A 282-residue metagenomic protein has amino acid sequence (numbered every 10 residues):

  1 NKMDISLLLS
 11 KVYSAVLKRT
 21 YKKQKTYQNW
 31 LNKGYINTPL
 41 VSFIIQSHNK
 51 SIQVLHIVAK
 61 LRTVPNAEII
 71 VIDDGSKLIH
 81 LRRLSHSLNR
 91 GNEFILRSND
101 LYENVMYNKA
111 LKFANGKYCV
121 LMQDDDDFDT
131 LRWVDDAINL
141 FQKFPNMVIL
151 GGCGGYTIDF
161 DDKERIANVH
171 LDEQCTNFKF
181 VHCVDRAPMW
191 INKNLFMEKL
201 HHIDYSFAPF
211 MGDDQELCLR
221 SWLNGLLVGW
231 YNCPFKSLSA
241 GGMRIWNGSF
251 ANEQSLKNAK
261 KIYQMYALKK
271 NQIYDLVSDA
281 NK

Functional and structural regions predicted by a protein language model:
M3-A59: N-proximal low-complexity "stem/linker" segments adjacent to membrane-targeting elements
A59-A67: Short, acidic, metal-binding catalytic loop of nucleotide-sugar glycosyltransferases
I72-R82, D127: A conserved acidic beta->alpha catalytic loop
R97-A114: Glycine-rich, basic loop-to-helix element that forms the pyrophosphate-binding segment of sugar-nucleotide handling
N104, L171-K193, F210: A recurrent flexible, glycine/aromatic-enriched loop bordering the glycosyltransferase active site that acts as
C119: Short aromatic/hydrophobic "clamp" motif used to bind/position activated sugar donors
L131-E164: Conserved donor NDP-sugar-binding/catalytic core segment of glycosyltransferases
V184-R186, L200-L219, L223-K236: Donor nucleotide-sugar recognition loop
